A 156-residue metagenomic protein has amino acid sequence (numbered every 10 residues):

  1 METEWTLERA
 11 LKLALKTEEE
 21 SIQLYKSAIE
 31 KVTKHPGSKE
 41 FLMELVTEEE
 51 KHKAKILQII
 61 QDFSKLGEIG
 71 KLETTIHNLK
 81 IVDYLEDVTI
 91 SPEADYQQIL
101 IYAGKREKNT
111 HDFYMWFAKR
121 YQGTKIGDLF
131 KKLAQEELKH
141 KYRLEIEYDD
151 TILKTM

Functional and structural regions predicted by a protein language model:
M1-M156: Non-heme di-metal
